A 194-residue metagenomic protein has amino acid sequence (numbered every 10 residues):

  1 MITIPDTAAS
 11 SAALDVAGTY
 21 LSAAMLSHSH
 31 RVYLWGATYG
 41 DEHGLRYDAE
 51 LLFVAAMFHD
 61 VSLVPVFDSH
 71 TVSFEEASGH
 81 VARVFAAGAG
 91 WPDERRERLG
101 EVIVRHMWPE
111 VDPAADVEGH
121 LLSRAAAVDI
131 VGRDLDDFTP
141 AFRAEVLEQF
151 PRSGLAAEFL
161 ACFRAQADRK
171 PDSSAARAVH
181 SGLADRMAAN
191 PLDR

Functional and structural regions predicted by a protein language model:
M1, Y20-L45, W91, W108-R194: Divalent metal-dependent phosphate-bond-processing catalytic cores, especially two-metal-ion Mg2+/Mn2+ enzymes that act
T3-T7: Low-complexity intrinsically disordered segments
S10-H28, V61-V66: Active-site flanking loop/helix segments enriched in acidic
V16-Y20, Y39, V64, F85 (+1 more regions): Alpha-helix C-capping/helix-to-loop hinge sites
S27, Y47-L51, S73, A77 (+2 more regions): Alpha-helix N-cap and coil->helix boundary residues
V32, S73-A89: An active-site-proximal "capping" alpha-helix that borders the catalytic cofactor pocket
E50-D68, F74, S78, G100-P109: His-Asp-centered metal-binding catalytic motifs of divalent-metal-dependent phosphohydrolases/nucleases
G88-L99, D112: Internal catalytic or translocation cores that form aromatic/hydrophobic pockets or channels for amphipathic metabolites
